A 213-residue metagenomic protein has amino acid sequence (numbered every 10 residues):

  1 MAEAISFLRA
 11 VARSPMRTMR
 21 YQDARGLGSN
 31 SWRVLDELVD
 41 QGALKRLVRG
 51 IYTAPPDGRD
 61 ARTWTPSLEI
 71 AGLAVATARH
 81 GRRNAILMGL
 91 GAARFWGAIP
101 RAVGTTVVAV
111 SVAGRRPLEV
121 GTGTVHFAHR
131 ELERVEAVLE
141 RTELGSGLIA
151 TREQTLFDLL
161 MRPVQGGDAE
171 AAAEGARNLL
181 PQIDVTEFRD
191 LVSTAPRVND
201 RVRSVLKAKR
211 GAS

Functional and structural regions predicted by a protein language model:
M1-N84: Short beta-edge/loop segments at beta->alpha junctions of small alpha/beta modules that act as binding/recognition
A12-S14, K45, G81-R82, R101-V103 (+2 more regions): A generic structural signal for short, non-catalytic loop/turn and secondary-structure boundary residues
A24, L38, A92-A93, V192: Hydrophobic alpha-helix position signal
R25, T105, L132-S213: Hydrophobic alpha-helical interaction segments
P55, F95, L159: Residues that scaffold the ATP/ADP-binding catalytic core of kinase and kinase-like folds
I70-T77, A93, L139-T142: Short acidic (Asp/Glu) patches
N84-V135: Exposed, interaction-prone assembly regions rather than primary DNA-binding/catalytic cores
